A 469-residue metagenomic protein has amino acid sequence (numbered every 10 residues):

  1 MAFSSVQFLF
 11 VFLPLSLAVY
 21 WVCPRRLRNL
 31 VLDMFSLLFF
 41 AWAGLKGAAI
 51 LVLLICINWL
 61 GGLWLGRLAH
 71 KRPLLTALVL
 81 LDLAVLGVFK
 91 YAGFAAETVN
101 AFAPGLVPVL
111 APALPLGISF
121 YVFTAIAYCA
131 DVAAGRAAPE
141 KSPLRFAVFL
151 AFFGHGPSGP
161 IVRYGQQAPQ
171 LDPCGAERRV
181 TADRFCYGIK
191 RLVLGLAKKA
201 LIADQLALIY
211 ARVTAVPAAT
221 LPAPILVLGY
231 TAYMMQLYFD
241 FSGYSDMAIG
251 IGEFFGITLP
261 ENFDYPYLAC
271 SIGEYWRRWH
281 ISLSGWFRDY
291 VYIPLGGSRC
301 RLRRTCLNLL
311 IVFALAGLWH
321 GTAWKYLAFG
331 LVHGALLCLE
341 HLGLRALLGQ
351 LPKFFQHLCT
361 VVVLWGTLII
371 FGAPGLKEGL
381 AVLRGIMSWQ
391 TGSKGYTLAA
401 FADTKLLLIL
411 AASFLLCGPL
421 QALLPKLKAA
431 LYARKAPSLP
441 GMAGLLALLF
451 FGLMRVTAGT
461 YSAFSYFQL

Functional and structural regions predicted by a protein language model:
M1-C417, Q421-Q468: Membrane-embedded transmembrane alpha-helical bundles that form the catalytic cores of multi-pass lipid-modifying
